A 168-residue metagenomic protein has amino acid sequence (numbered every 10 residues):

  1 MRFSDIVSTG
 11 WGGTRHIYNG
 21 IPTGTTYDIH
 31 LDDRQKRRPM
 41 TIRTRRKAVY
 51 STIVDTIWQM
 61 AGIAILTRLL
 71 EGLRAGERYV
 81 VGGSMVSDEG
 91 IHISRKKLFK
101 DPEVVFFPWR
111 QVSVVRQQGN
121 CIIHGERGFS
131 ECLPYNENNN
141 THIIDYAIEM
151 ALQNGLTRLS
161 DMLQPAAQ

Functional and structural regions predicted by a protein language model:
M1, G90-F106: Short aromatic-glycine motifs in intrinsically disordered, low-complexity regions
V7-G82, V104, R110-Q168: Acidic, Ser/Thr- and proline-rich intrinsically disordered linker/docking segments of eukaryotic scaffolds
G82-V86, I91: Polybasic phosphoinositide-binding surfaces of eukaryotic membrane-targeting domains
